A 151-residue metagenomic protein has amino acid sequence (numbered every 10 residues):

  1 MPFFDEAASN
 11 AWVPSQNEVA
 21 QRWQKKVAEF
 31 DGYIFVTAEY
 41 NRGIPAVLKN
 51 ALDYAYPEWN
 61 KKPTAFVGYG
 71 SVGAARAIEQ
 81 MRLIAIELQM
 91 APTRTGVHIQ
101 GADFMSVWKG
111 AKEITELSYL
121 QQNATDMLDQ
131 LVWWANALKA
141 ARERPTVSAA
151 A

Functional and structural regions predicted by a protein language model:
M1-T37, R42-N50, Y54, K112-T125 (+2 more regions): N-terminal beta1-alpha1-beta2 submodule of the flavodoxin-like/Rossmannoid cofactor-binding fold
A46-V47, T64, A77, R94 (+2 more regions): A generic "cationic amphipathic patch" detector
P57: Short, surface-exposed basic-aromatic patches at helix termini and helix-loop junctions that form
N60-W108, E116-N123: Short, glycine-/small-residue-rich phosphate/pyrophosphate-handling segment
E87-A91, V132-A137: Rossmann-like dinucleotide/phosphate-binding beta-alpha-beta segment
